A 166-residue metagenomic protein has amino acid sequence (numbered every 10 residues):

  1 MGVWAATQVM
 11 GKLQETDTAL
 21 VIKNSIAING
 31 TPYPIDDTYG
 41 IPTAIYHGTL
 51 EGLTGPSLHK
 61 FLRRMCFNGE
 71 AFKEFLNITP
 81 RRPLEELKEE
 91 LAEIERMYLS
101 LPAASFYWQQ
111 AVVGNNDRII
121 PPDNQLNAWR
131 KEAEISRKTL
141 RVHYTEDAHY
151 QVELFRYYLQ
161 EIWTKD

Functional and structural regions predicted by a protein language model:
M1-A6: Gly/Ala-rich beta-loop-alpha elbow adjacent to hydrolase catalytic centers
G11-G52, E90-E93: Flexible "cap/lid" loop of the alpha/beta hydrolase fold
T31-P34, F67, N115: Short, flexible active-site-adjacent loop segments at beta-strand->alpha-helix junctions, enriched in small/polar
T38, G52-E95: Conserved alpha/beta-hydrolase catalytic His-Asp/Glu region
E95-S105: The feature captures the conserved acid-bearing segment of alpha/beta-hydrolase catalytic domains
Y107-Q109, P121-K131: Short alpha-helix in the alpha/beta-hydrolase fold that links the catalytic acid
A111-V113, D117: Short beta-strand/loop motif that positions the catalytic acidic residue of the alpha/beta-hydrolase fold
E134-D166: Catalytic active-site module of serine/aspartate enzymes centered on a nucleophile-bearing elbow/loop
